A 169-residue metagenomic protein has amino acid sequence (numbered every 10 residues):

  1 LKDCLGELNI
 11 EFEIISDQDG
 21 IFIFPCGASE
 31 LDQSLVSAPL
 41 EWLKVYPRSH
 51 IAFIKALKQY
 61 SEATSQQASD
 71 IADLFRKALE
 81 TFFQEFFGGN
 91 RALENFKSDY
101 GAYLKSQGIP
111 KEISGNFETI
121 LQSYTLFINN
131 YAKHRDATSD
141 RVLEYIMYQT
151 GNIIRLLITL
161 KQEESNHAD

Functional and structural regions predicted by a protein language model:
L1-I51: Internal, Lys/Arg-enriched amphipathic helical interaction segments that engage polyanionic partners
L40, Q67-A68: Membrane-active, amphipathic/fusogenic segments and juxtamembrane/transmembrane anchors that bind or insert into lipid
H50-L57, A68-G89, M147, G151: Short, hydrophobic, well-ordered secondary-structure elements
K55-Q59, N130-K133: A short small-residue
A63-T64: Short coil/turn linking the two alpha-helices of tandem helical-hairpin repeats
E94-D169: Long, charged low-complexity segments
